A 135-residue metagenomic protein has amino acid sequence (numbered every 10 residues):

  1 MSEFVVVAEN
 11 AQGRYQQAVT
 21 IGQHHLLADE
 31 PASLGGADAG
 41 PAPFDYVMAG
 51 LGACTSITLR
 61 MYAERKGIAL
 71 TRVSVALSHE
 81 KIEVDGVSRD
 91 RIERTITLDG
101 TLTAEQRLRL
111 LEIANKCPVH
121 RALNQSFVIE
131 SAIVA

Functional and structural regions predicted by a protein language model:
M1-A49, R60-A135: Extended beta-strand/beta-hairpin segments
L51-T55: Alpha-helical metal-binding/catalytic segments enriched in His/Glu/Asp
